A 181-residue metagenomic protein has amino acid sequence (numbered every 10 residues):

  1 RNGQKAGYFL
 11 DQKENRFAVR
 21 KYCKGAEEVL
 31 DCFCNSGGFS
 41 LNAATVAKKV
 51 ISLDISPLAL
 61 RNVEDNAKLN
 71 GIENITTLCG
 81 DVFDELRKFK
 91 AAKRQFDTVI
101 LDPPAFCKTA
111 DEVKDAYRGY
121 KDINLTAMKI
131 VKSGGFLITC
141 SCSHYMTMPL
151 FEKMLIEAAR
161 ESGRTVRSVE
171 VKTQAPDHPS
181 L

Functional and structural regions predicted by a protein language model:
R1-A26: SAM-dependent Rossmann-like transferase core, predominantly class I methyltransferases with a strong bias toward
Y22, T126-S133: Conserved helix-to-beta-strand junction in the class I
G25-F33: Conserved class I S-adenosyl-L-methionine
S36-K48: Conserved SAM-binding loop of SAM-dependent methyltransferases across substrates and taxa, primarily the Class I
K49-D54: Conserved SAM-binding motif I beta-strand of class I
L58-I100: S-adenosyl-L-methionine
D97-T126: Mobile active-site "lid"/loop adjacent to the S-adenosyl-L-methionine
D122, S133-L181: C-terminal catalytic and target-recognition region of SAM-dependent MTase-like enzymes, primarily methyltransferases
